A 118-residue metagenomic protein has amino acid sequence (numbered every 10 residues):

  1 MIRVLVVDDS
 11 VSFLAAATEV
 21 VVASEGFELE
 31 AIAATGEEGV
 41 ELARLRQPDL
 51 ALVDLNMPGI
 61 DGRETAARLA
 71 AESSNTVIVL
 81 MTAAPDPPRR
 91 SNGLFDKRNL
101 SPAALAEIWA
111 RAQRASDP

Functional and structural regions predicted by a protein language model:
D8, D54: Active-site residues of response regulator receiver
V11-A31: Two-component/phosphorelay signaling modules centered on CheY-like receiver
I32-L50: Acidic, metal-coordinating helix/loop segments flanking the phosphotransfer/catalytic sites of two-component signaling
T35-E38, D61-T65: Acidic catalytic/metal-coordinating carboxylates
R44-R46, R68-N75, P85: Conserved phosphotransfer cores of two-component systems
M57: Receiver (REC) domain active-site loop signature in two-component systems and cognate sites in sensor histidine kinases
M81-T82: Hydrophobic/aromatic residues positioned on beta-strands within the core alpha/beta folds
S91-A115: Output/docking surface of receiver
